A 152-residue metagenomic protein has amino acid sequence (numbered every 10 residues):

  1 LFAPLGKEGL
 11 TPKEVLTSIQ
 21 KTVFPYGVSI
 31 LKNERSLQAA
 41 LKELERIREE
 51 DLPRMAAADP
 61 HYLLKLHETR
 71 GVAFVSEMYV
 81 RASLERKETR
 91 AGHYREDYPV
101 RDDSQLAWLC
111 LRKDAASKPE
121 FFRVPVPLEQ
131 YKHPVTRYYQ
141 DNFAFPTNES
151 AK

Functional and structural regions predicted by a protein language model:
L1-K152: Glycine- and aromatic-enriched mobile tails/lids
